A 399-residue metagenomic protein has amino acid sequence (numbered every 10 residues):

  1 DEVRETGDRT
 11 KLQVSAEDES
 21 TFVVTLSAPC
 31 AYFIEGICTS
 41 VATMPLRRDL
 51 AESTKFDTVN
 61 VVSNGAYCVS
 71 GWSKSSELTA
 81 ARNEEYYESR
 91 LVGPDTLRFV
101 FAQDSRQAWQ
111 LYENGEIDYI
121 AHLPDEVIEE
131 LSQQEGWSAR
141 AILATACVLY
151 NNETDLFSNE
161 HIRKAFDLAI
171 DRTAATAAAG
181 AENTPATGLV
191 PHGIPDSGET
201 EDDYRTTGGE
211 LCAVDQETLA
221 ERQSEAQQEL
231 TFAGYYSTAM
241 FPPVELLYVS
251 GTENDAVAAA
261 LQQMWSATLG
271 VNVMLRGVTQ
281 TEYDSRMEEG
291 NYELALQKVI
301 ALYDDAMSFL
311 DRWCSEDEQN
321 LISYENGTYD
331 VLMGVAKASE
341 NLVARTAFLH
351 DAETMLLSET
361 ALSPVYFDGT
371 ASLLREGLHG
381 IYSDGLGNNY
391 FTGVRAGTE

Functional and structural regions predicted by a protein language model:
E5, R9-K11, S20, L26-T96 (+1 more regions): Gly/Pro-rich hinge or "lid" segments in bacterial periplasmic/extracellular proteins
F22-V23, G65-C68, L78-T79, D95-V100 (+2 more regions): Short, well-ordered beta-strand elements
S73, A169-T200, T252-Q262, M287-E399: Detector for C-terminal structural segments
A81-E85, G136, R140-A165, A169 (+4 more regions): A bilobed periplasmic-binding-protein/Venus flytrap-type ligand-binding module shared by bacterial periplasmic
E85-E129: Ligand-site clamp/hinge motif
A121-Q133, A301-A306: A ligand-binding cleft/hinge motif common to bilobed small-molecule-binding domains
T184-F232, E253-D255: Structural transition elements
Q216-Q223, Q227-A301, T370: Ligand/substrate-recognition segments at binding pockets and active sites
